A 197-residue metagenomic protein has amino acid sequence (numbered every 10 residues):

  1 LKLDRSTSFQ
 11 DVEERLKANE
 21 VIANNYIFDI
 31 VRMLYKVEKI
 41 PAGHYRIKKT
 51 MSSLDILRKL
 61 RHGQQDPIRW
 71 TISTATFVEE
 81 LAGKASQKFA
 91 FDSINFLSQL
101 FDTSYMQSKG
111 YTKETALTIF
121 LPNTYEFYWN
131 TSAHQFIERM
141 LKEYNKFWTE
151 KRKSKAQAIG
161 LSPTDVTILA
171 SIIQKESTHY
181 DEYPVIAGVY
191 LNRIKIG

Functional and structural regions predicted by a protein language model:
L1-G197: Conserved catalytic or metal-liganding residues and their short signature motifs at active sites of enzymes
